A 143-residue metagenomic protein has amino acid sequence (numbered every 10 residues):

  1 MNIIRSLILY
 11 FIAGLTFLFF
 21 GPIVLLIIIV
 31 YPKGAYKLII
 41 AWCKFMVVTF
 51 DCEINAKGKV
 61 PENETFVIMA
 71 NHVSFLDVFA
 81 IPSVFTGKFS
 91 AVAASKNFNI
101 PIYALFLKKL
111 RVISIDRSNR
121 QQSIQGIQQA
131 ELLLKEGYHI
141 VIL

Functional and structural regions predicted by a protein language model:
M1-N55, L105-K109: A transmembrane-helix-recognition feature enriched in membrane-embedded lipid enzymes and envelope glyco-/phospholipid
V48-T49, E53-L143: Soluble catalytic domains of membrane acyltransferases
